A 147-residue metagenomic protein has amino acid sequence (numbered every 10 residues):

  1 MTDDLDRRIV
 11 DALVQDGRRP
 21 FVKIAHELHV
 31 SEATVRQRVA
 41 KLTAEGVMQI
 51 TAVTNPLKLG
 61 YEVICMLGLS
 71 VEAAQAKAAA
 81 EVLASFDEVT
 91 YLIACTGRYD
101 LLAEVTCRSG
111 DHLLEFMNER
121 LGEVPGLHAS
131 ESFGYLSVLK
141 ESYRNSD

Functional and structural regions predicted by a protein language model:
M1-D147: A compositional/biophysical signature of low hydrophobicity enriched in polar/charged and small residues
